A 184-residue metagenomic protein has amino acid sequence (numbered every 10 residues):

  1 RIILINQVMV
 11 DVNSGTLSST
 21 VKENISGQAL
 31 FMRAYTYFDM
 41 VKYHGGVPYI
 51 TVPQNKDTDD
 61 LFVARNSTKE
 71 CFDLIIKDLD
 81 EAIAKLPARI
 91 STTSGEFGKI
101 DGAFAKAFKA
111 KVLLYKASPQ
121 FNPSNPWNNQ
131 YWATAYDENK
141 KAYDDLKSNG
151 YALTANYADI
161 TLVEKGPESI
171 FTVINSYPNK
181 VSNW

Functional and structural regions predicted by a protein language model:
R1-H44, D60-D73, L79-S94: Conserved, well-structured interaction surfaces
N13, V52-P53, V173-N175: Active-site-proximal beta-strand/loop segments in catalytic clefts of secreted hydrolases
S18, Y49-V52, T92, N122 (+1 more regions): Short, hydrophobic secondary-structure boundary micro-motifs
M40, I50, G95-A107: Aromatic-lined, polymer-binding surfaces characteristic of secreted/periplasmic polysaccharide-degrading enzymes
G45, D80-I83, K99-W184: An aromatic- and glycine-enriched ligand-binding surface/loop that stacks and positions planar moieties
Q54-D60: Short glycine/proline- and charge-enriched loop/turn segments that cap or connect secondary-structure elements
